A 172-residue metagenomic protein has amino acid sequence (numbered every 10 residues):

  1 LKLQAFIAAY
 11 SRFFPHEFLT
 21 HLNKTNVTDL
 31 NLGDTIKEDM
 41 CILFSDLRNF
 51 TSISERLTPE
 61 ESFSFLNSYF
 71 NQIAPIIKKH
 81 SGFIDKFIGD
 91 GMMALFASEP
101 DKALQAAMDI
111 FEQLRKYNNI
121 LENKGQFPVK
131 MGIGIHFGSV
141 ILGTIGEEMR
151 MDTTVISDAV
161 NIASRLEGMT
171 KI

Functional and structural regions predicted by a protein language model:
L1-K37: Regulatory cytosolic signal-relay segments
L1-Q4, T51-S52, S164: Charged alpha-helical signal-transmission linkers that cap and connect PAS-family sensory domains
C41-S52: Catalytic-site or vestigial catalytic-site microsegments of nucleotide-handling domains
R56-L66: Basic, amphipathic juxtamembrane/active-site segments that coordinate anionic phosphate or diphosphate groups
L66-G82, M93, A97-I133, F137 (+1 more regions): Alpha-helical scaffold within the catalytic cores of cyclic-nucleotide enzymes
I84-F87: A short pre-motif secondary-structure segment
I141-T144: Switch/connector loops and helix/strand junctions flanking conserved nucleotide-binding motifs in nucleotide-processing
